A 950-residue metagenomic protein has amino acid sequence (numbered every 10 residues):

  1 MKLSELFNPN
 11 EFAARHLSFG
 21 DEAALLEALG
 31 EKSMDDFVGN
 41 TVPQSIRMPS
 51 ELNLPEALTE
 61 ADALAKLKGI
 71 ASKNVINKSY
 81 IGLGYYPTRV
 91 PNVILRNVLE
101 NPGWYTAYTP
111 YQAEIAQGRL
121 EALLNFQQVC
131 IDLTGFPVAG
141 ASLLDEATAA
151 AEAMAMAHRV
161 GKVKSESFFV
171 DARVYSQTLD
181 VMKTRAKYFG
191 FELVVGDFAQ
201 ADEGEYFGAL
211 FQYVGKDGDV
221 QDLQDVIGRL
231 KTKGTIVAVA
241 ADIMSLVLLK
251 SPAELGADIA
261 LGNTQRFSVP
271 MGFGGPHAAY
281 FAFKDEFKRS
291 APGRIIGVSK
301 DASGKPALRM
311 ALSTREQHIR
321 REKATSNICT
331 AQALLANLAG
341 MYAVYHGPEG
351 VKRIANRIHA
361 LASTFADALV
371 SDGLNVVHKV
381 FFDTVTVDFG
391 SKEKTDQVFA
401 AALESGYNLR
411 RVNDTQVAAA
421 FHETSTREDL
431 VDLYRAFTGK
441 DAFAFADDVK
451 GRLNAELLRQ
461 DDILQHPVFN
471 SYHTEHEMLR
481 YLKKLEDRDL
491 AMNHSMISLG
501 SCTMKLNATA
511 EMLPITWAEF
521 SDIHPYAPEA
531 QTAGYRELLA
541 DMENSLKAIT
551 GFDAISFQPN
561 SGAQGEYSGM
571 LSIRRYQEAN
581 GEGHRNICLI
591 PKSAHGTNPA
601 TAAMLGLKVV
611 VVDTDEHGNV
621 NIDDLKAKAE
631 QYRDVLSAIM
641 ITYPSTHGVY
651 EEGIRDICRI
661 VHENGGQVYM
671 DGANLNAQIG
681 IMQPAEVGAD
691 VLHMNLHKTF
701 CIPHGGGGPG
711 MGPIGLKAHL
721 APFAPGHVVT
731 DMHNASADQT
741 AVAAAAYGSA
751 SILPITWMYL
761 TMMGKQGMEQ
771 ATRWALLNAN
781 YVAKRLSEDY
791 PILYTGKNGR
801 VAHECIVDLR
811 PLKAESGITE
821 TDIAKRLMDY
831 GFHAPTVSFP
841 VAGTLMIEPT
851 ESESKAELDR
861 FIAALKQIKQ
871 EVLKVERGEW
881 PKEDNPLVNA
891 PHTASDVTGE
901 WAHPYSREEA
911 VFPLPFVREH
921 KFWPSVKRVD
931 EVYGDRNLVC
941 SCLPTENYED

Functional and structural regions predicted by a protein language model:
M1-A28, G39-Y80, R89-Y105, Y111-Q117 (+12 more regions): Non-catalytic terminal extensions of PLP-dependent enzymes
A13, G118, T148-A307, L369-G373 (+7 more regions): Conserved PLP-enzyme active-site core in the AAT-like
E31-S45, A257-G262, A689: TRNA-binding/sensing appendages of the translation machinery
V129-A150, K164, F168: A conserved hydrophobic secondary-structure block that centers on an alpha-helix together with its immediately flanking
A139, E192-G196, V377, R410 (+3 more regions): General small-molecule cofactor/ligand-binding pocket signal
G140, V170-A172, F211-Y213, F389 (+6 more regions): Short glycine-centered, acidic/aromatic-flanked micro-motifs in structured strand/loop junctions that mark active-site
M154-K162, Q332-V344, I752, T756-T761: Proline/glycine-anchored alpha-helix kink/cap motifs
V269-A282, E286-F287, A331-L335, S425 (+5 more regions): Conserved phosphate/anionic-ligand binding catalytic regions in large, soluble enzymes, centered on
